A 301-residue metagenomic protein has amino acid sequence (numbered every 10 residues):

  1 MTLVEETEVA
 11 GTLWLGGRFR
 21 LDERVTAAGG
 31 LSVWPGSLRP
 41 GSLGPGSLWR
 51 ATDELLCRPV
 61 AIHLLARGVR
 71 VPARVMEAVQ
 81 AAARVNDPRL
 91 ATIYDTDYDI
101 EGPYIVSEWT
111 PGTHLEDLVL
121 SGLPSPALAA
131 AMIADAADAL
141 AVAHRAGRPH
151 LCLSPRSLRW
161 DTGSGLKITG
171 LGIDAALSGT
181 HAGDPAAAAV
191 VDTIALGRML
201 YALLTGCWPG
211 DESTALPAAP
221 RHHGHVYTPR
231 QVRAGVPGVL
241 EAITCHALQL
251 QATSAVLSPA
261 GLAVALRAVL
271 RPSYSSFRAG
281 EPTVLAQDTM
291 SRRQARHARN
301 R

Functional and structural regions predicted by a protein language model:
G30-A73: ATP-binding glycine-rich loop module of kinase domains
L64-V85, A91: AlphaC helix of the eukaryotic protein kinase fold
T96: Activation-segment/catalytic-loop signature of the eukaryotic protein kinase fold
I100-H114: Conserved short submotifs of the Hanks-type protein kinase catalytic core that shape the nucleotide-binding pocket
L115-P124: AlphaC helix of the protein kinase catalytic domain
M132-I133: Activation segment signature within eukaryotic-like protein kinase domains
A136-R148: Protein kinase catalytic-loop region centered on the HRD/HxD motif
T180-P272: C-terminal lobe helix-coil module of Hanks-type protein kinase domains
